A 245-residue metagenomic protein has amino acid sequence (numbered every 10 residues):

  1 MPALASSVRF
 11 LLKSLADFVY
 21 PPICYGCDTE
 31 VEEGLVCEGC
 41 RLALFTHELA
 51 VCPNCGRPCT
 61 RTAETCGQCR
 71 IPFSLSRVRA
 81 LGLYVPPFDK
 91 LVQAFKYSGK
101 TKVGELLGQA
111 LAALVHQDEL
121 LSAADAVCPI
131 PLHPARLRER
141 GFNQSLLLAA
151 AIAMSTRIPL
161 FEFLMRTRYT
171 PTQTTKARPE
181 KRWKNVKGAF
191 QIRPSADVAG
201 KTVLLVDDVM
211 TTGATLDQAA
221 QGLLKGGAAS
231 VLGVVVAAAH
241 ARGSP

Functional and structural regions predicted by a protein language model:
M1-D207, T211-P245: Glycine-rich phosphate/pyrophosphate-handling loop used in enzymes and phosphotransfer proteins
